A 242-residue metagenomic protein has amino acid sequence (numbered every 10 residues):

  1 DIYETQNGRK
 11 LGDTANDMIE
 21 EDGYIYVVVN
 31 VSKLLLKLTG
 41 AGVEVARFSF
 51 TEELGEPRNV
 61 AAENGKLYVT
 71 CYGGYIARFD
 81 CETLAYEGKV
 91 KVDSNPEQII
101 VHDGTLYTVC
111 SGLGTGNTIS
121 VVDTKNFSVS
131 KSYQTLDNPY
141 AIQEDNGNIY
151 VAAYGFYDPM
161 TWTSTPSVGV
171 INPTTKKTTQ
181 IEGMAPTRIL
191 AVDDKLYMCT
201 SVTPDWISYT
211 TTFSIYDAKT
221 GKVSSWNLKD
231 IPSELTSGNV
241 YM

Functional and structural regions predicted by a protein language model:
D1-M242: Predominantly soluble domains enriched in secretory-pathway, periplasmic, or organellar proteins
